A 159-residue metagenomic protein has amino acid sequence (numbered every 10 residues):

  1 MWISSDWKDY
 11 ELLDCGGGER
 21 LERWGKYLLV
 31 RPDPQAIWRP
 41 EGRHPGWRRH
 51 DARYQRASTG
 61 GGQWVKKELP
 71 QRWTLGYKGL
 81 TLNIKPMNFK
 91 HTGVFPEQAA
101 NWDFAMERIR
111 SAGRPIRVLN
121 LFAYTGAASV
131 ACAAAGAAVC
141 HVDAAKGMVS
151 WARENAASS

Functional and structural regions predicted by a protein language model:
I3-R23, L29-P96, D103-M106: Non-catalytic substrate-recognition/targeting regions of SAM-dependent transferases
Y27-L28, A138: Structural motif
E97-Q98, M148: Hydrophobic (often cysteine-bearing) scaffold residues that line and stabilize catalytic clefts of nucleotide/cofactor
E107-S159: Conserved SAM/SAH cofactor-binding pocket of Class I
